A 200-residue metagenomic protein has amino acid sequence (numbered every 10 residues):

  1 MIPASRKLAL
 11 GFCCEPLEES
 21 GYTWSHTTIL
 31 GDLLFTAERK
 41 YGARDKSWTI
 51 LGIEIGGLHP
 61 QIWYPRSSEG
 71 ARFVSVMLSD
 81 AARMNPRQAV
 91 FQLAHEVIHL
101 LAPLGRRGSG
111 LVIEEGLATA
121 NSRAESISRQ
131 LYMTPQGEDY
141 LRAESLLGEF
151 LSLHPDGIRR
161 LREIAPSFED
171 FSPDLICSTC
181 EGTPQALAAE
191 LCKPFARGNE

Functional and structural regions predicted by a protein language model:
M1-L10, L141-E200: Pan-zinc metallopeptidase signature
L10-A82: Auxiliary, metal-adjacent structural segments of Zn-dependent hydrolase domains
W24-T28, M84, Q88, G108 (+3 more regions): Soluble non-cytosolic domains of exported or imported proteins
D32, Q92, L117-A120, R142-E149: Extracytoplasmic/secreted proteins, especially bacterial periplasmic and envelope-associated proteins
G42, A102, R123-I127, S152: Sec-exported extracytoplasmic/periplasmic mature domains
R44-I50, S109-G110, L131-M133, R160-R162: Surface-exposed patches in mature extracellular/periplasmic domains of secreted proteins
R87, F91-R106, T119: Active-site recognition of the HExxH zinc-binding catalytic motif
G110-A143: Post-HExxH zinc-binding segment in Zn-dependent metallohydrolases
